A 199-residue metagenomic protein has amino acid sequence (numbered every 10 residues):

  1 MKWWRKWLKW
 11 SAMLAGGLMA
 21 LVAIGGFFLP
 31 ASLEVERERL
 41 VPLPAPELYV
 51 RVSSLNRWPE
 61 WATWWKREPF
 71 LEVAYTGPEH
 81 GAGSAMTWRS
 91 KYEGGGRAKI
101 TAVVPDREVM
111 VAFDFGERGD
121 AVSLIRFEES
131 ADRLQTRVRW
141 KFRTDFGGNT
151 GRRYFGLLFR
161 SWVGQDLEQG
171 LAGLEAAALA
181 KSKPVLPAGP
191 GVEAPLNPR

Functional and structural regions predicted by a protein language model:
W3-K6, S32, T101, A112-E168 (+1 more regions): Beta-strand/loop substructures that line and gate deep hydrophobic ligand-binding cavities in soluble
K6-E79, L196-N197: Hydrophobic ligand-binding cavity/cleft-lining segments
V35-R37, A82-S84, G94-G96, P105-R107 (+2 more regions): Envelope-exposed proteins and targeting segments
E38-P42, T87-R89, K99, M110-A112 (+1 more regions): Generic structural detector for well-ordered beta-strands
E47-W58, M86, I100, V111 (+2 more regions): Hydrophobic pocket/interface hotspot
S53-E60, A102-E108, E168, A172-K183: Sec-exported extracytoplasmic/periplasmic mature domains
L55-V104, R152-R153: Extracytoplasmic/periplasmic/luminal assembly and interaction segments in envelope/secretory/respiratory proteins
E68, E72-V73, A172-R199: Short, highly charged C-terminal tails/helix-capping segments
